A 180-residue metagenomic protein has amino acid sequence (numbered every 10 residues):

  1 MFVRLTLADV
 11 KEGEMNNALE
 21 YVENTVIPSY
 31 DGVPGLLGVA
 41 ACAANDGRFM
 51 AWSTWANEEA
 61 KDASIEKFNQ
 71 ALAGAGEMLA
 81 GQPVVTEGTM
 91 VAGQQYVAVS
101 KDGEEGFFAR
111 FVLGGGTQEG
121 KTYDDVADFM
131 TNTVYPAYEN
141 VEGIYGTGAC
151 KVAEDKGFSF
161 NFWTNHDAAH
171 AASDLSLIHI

Functional and structural regions predicted by a protein language model:
M1-M50, T54-L177: Short S/T/G/P-rich N-terminal loop/turn motif that feeds into the first structured element of a domain
